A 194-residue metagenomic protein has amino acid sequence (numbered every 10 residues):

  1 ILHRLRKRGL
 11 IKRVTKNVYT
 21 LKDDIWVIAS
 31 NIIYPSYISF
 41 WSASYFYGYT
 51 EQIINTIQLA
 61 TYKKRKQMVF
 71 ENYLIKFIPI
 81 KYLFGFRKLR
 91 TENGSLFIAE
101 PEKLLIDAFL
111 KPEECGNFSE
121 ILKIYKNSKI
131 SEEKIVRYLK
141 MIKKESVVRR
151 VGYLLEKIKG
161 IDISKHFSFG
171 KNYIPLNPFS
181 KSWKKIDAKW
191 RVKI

Functional and structural regions predicted by a protein language model:
I1-W41, K129-K134: Short beta-edge/loop segments at beta->alpha junctions of small alpha/beta modules that act as binding/recognition
L10, G48, L110-E114: Hydrophobic/aromatic-lined pockets within catalytic cores
I11-K16, K76-I78, D107: Short hydrophobic/aromatic-rich motifs at helix boundaries and adjacent loops
K12, I33, Q52-I53, M68-Y73 (+2 more regions): A generic structural signal for short, non-catalytic loop/turn and secondary-structure boundary residues
N17, N55-I57, F118-I121: Short coil/turn segments at secondary-structure boundaries
Y34-T56: Accessory alpha/beta interaction modules
G48-E102: Exposed, interaction-prone assembly regions rather than primary DNA-binding/catalytic cores
L89-I194: Hydrophobic alpha-helical interaction segments
